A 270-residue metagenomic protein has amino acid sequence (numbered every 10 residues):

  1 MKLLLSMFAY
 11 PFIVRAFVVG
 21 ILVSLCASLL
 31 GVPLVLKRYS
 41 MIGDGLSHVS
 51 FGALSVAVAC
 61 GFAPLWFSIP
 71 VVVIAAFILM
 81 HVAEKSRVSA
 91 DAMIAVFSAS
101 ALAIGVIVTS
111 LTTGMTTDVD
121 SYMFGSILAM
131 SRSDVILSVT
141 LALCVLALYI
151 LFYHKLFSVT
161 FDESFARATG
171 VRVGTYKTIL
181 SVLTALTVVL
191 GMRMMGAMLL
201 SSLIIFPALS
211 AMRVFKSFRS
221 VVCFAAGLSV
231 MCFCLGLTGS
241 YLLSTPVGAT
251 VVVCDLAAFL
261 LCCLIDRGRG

Functional and structural regions predicted by a protein language model:
M1-L25: Membrane-interfacial amphipathic/re-entrant helices at transmembrane-helix boundaries
M1-Y10, G114-M130, T238-S240: Membrane-interface helix termini and inter-helical loops of multi-pass transporters
F12-V19, V119-L146: Loop-to-helix entry region at the N-terminal start of transmembrane alpha-helices in multi-pass membrane transporters
A16-V19, P64-V72, D91, A95 (+3 more regions): Loop-to-transmembrane alpha-helix initiation sites
V32-M115, A211-C223, S240-L243, D266-G268: Short loop segments and helix-boundary regions at transmembrane helix junctions of multi-pass inner-membrane proteins
F77, H81, A99-M115, M130-V135 (+4 more regions): Mid-bilayer segments of alpha-helical transmembrane spans in multi-pass integral membrane proteins that mediate
S131-P207: Helix-loop-helix "hairpin" substructures at the membrane interface of multi-pass membrane proteins
M194, M198-A249: Transmembrane alpha-helical segments in multi-pass inner-membrane proteins
